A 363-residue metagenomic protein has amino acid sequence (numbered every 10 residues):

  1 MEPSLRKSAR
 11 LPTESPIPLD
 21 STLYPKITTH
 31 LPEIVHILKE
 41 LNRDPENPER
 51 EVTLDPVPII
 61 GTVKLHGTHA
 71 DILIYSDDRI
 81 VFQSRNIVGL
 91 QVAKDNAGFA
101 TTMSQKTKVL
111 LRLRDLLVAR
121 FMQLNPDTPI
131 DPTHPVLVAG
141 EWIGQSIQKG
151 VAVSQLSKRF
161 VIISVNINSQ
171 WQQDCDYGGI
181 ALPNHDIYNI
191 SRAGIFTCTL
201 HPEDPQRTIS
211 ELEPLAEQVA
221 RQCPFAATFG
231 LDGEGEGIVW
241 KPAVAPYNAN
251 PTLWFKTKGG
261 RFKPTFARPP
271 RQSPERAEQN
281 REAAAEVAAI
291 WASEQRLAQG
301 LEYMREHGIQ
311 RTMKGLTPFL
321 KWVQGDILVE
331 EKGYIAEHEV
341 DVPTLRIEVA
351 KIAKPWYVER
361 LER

Functional and structural regions predicted by a protein language model:
E2-R363: Core nucleotide-handling region used for phosphoryl-transfer chemistry
